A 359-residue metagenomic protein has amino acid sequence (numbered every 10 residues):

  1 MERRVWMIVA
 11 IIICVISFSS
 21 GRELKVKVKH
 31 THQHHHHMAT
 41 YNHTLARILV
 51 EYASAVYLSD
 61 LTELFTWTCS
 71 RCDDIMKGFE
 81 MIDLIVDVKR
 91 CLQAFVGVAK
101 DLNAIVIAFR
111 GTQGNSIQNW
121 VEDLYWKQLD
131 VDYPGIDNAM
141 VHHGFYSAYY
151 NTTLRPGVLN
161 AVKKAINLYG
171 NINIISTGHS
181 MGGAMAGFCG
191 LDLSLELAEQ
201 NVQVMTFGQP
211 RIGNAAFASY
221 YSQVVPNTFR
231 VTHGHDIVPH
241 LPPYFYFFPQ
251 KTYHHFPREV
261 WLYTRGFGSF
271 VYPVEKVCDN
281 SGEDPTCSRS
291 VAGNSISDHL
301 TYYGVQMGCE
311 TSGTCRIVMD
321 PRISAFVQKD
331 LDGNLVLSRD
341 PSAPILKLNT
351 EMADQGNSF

Functional and structural regions predicted by a protein language model:
E2-I8, F18-H37, D101-A104, D132 (+3 more regions): Serine hydrolase/lipase
A10-C14: Bacterial N-terminal signal peptides
S19-D101, Q355: Signal-peptide-cleavage-adjacent N-terminal segments of secreted and extracellular proteins
V56, I85-V86, K100, G111-Q113 (+3 more regions): Short, flexible loop/turn elements at secondary-structure junctions
K89-P134: Short, surface-exposed "cap/lid" segments of acyl-processing enzymes
H143: Substrate-binding/charge-relay-adjacent region of secreted/lumenal peptidase catalytic domains
G178-G182, A186: Gly/Ala-rich beta-loop-alpha elbow adjacent to hydrolase catalytic centers
